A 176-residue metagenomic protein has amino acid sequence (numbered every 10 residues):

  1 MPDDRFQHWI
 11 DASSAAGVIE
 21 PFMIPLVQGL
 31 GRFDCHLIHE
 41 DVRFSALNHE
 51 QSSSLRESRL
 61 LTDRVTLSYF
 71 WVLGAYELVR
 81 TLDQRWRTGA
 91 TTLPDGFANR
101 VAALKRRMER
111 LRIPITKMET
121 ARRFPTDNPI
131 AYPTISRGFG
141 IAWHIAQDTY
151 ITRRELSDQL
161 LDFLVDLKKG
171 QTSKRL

Functional and structural regions predicted by a protein language model:
M1-R107, G138-L176: Amphipathic alpha-helical interface segments
N99-G140: Histidine-centered, metal-coordinating catalytic motifs and their short helical/loop contexts
